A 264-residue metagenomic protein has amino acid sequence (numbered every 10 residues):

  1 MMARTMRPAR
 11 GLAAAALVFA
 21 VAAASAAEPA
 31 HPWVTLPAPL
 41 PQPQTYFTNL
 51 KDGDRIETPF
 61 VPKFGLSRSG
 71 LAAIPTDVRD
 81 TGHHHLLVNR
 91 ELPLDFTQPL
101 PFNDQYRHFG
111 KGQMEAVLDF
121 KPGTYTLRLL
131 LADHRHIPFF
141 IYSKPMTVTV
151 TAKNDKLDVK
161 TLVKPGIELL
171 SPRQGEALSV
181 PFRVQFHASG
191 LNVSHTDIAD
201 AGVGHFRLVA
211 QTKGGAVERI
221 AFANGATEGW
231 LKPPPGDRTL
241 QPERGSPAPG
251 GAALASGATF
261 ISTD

Functional and structural regions predicted by a protein language model:
M2-A13: Bacterial N-terminal signal peptides that target proteins for export
A3-R4, Y46, I261: A detector of low-complexity, intrinsically disordered, Ser/Thr/Gly/Pro/Ala-rich segments
A13-A22: Bacterial N-terminal signal peptides
A22-S25, D197: N-terminal regions of proteins, emphasizing targeting and processing segments when present
E28-E57, T151-S179: Short, compositionally biased P/S/T/A/G/V-rich stretches that sit at domain boundaries
W33-A38, P59-S67, A72-N154, R173-G175 (+1 more regions): Long, low-complexity serine/threonine/glycine- and acidic-rich segments characteristic of extracellular
